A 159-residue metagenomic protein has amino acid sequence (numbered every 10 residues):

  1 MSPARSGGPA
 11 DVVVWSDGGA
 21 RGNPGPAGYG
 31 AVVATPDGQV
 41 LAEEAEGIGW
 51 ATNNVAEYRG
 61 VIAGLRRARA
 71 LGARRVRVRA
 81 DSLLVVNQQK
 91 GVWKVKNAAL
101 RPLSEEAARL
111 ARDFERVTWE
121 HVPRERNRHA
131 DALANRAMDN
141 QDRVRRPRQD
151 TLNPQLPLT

Functional and structural regions predicted by a protein language model:
S2-V55, A63-A70, R74, L158: RNase H-like nuclease fold core
V12-G19, E44, K94, D139-D142 (+1 more regions): Intrinsically disordered, low-complexity proline-rich regions
G19-N23, V61-M138: RNase H catalytic domain
V33, P102, P147-T151: Compositionally biased, low-complexity linear motifs
E43-I48, A63-G64, A107-A111, Q149-N153: Short C-terminal domain-edge/linker segments immediately following a structured domain
Y58: Residues forming the Rossmann-fold NAD(P)(H) cofactor-binding site
R143-T159: Flexible, low-complexity interdomain linkers flanking nucleic-acid-processing modules
